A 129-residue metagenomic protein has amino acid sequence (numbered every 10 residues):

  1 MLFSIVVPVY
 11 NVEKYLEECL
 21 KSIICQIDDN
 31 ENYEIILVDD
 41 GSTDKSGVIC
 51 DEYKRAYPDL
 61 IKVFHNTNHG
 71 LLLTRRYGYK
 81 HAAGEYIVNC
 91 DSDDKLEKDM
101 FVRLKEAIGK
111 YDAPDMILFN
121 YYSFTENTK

Functional and structural regions predicted by a protein language model:
M1-K129: Nucleotide-sugar donor-binding/catalytic module of glycosyltransferases that assemble extracellular/cell-envelope
